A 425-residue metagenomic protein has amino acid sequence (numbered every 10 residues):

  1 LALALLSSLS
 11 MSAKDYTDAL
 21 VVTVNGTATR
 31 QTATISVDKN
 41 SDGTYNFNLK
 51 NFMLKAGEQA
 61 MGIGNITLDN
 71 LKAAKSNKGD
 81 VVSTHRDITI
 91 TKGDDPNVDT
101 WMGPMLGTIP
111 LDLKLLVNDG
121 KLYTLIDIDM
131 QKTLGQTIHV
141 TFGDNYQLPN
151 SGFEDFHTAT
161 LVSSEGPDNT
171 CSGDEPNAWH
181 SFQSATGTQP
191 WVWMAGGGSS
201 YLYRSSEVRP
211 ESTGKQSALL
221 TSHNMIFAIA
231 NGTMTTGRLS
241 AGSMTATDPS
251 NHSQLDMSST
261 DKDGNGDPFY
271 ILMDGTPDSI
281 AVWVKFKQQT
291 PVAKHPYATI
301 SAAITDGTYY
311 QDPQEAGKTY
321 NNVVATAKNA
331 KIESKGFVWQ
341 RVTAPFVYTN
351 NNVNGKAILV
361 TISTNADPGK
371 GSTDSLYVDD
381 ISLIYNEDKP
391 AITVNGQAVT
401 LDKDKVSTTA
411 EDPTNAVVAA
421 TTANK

Functional and structural regions predicted by a protein language model:
L1-Y16: Bacterial Sec-dependent N-terminal signal peptides
A13-Q31, S151-H157: Tryptophan-anchored aromatic micro-motifs
A13-T17, Q31, N65-K75, D119 (+2 more regions): Edge beta-strand at a domain terminus
Q31, V37-L113: Predominantly extracellular/secreted and cell-surface proteins with exposed, flexible low-complexity segments
D80-D144, S240-N251: Beta-sheet ligand-binding and adhesion/scaffold domains
G143-P277, A281, H295-D306, Q311-T343 (+2 more regions): Aromatic (Trp/Tyr/Phe) and Gly/Pro-enriched flexible surface segments
V284-P291: Short amphipathic, basic-aromatic surface patches that mediate peripheral association with negatively charged
E387-K425: Beta-rich interaction/scaffold domains
